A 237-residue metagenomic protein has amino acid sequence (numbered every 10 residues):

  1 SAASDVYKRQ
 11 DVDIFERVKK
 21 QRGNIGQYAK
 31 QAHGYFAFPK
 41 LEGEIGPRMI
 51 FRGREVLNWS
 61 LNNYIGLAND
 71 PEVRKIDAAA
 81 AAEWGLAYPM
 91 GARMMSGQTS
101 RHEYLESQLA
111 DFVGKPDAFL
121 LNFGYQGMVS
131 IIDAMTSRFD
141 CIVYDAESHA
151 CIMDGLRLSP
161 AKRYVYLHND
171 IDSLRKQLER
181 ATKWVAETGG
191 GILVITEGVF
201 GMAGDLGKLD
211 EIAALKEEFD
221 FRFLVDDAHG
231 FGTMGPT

Functional and structural regions predicted by a protein language model:
A2-Y7: Short, small-residue-biased leader/transition segments that mark boundaries at the very start of proteins
R17-S96: N-terminal entrance/gating region of PLP-dependent enzymes' catalytic architecture
K75-A78, A82-F123: Conserved N-terminal alpha-helix of the aminotransferase class I/II PLP-enzyme fold
I131-A150: Conserved PLP-anchoring active-site segment centered on the Schiff-base-forming lysine
R138, L158-P160, F219: Short, structured coil segments at secondary-structure junctions
C151-S159: Active-site-proximal loop->helix
Y164, N169-L224: Active-site phosphate-binding strand-loop segment of PLP-dependent enzymes
